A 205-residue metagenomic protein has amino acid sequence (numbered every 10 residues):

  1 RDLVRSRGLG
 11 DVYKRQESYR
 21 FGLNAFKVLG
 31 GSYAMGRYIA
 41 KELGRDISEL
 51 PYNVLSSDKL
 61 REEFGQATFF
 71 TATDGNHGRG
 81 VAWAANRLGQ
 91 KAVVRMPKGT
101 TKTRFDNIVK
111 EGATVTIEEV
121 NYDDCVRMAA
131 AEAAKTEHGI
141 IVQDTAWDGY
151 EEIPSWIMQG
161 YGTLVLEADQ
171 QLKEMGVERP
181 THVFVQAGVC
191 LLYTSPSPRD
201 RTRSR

Functional and structural regions predicted by a protein language model:
R1, R7-F64: Positively charged, low-complexity intrinsically disordered leader regions
D2-L9, Y13, Y193, P198-R205: Single conserved hydrophobic/aromatic residue that forms the stacking wall/gate of nucleotide- or nucleobase-binding
G8, L88, E111-G112: Short, structured coil segments at secondary-structure junctions
K14-Q16, T71, I117, I140-D144 (+1 more regions): General beta-strand structural signal in soluble alpha/beta enzymes
E17-A25, T68, Y150-P154, H182-V183: A short glycine/serine-rich beta->alpha loop
G31-I39, V81-A84, L164-A168, L192: Buried hydrophobic packing segments
Y52, S56-A84, L88-M96, R179-L192: A short, small-residue-rich loop immediately preceding and capping a beta-strand
V93-R179: Small/polar-residue-rich loop-to-helix segments that shape phosphate-bearing ligand pockets
